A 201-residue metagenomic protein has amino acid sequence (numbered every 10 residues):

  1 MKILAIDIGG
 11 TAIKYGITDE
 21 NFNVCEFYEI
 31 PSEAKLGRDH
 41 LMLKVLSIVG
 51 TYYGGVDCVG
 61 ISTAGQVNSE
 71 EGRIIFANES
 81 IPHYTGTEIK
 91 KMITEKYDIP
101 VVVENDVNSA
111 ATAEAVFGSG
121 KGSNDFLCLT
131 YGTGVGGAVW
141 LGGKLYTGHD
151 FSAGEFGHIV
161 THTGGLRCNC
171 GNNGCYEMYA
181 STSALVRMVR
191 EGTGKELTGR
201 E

Functional and structural regions predicted by a protein language model:
M1-K2, T51: Short, Lys/Arg-enriched, disordered terminal segments
K2-L43, R73-F76, F151-S152: Short glycine-rich, Thr/Ser-proximal phosphate-binding strand/loop in the N-terminal lobe of ATP-dependent enzymes
I3, Y15, A64-G65, G137: Generic short beta-strand
D7, D106, G132: Active-site glycine-centered loops adjacent to acidic/histidine catalytic or metal-binding residues that shape
T11, A64-V67, G132-G134: Short glycine-rich anion-binding loops that position phosphate/pyrophosphate groups of nucleotides and phosphorylated
I13-K14, S109-A111, G134: Short glycine/serine/threonine-rich phosphate/pyrophosphate-binding segments that cradle anionic phosphate groups
G16-T18, F22, E26-Y28, G37-R38 (+3 more regions): Glycine/GP-enriched mid-protein hinge/lid loop-to-helix segment characteristic of carbohydrate kinases
E33-A34, R38-L46, G50, D57-V59 (+1 more regions): Glycine-rich phosphate-binding loop and adjoining helix at the ATP-binding site of ATP-dependent phosphoryl-transfer
